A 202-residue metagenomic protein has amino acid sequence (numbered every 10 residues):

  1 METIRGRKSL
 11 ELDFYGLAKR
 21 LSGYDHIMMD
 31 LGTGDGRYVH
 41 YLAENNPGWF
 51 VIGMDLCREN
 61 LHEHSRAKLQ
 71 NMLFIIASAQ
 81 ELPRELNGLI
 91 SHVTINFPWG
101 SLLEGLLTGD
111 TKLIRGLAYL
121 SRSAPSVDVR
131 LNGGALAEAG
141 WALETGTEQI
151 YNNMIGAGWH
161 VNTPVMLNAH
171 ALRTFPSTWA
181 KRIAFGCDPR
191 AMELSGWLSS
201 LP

Functional and structural regions predicted by a protein language model:
M1-I27, R37-E44: S-adenosyl-L-methionine
G32-G36: Class I SAM-dependent methyltransferase "Motif I" SAM/SAH-binding loop
C57: Conserved SAM/SAH-binding beta-strand->alpha-helix loop
Q70-A79: Conserved SAM-binding strand-loop segment of SAM-dependent methyltransferases
Q80-H92: A short acidic, Gly/Pro-enriched loop at the edge of an enzyme's catalytic core that lines a small-molecule cofactor
T108-S123: A short glycine-rich, Lys/Arg-flanked "PGG" loop and its adjoining helix->strand segment in the class I
A124-N132: Conserved beta-strand signature within the Rossmann-like core of class I S-adenosyl-L-methionine
E138-P202: Class I S-adenosyl-L-methionine
